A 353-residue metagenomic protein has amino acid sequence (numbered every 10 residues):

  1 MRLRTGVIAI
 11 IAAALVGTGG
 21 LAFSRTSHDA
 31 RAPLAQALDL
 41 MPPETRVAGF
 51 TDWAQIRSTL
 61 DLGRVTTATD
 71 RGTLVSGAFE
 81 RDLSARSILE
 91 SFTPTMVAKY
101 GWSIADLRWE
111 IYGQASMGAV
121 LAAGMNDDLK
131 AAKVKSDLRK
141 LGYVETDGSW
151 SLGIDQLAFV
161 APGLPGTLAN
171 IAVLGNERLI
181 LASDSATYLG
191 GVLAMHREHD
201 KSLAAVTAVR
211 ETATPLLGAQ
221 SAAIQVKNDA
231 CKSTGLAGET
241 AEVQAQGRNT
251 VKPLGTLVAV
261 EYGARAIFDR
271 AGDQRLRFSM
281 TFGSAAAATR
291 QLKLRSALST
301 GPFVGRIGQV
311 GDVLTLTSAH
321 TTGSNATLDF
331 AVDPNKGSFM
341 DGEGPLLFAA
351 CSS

Functional and structural regions predicted by a protein language model:
R2-G118, M125-S353: Soluble, non-membrane globular domain cores that form compact, hydrophobic packing and curved binding surfaces
